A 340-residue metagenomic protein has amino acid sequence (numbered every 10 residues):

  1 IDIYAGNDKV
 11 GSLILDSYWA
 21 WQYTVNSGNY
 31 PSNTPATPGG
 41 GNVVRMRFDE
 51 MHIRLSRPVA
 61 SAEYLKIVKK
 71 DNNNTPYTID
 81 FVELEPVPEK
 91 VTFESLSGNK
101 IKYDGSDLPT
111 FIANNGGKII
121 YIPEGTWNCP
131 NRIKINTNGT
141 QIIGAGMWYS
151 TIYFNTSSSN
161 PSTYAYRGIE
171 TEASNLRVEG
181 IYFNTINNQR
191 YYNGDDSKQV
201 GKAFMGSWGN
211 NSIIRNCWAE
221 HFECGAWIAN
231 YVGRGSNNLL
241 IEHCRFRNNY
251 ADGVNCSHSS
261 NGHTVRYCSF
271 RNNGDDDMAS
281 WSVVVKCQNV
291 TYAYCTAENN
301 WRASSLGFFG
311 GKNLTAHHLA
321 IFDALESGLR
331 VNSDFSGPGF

Functional and structural regions predicted by a protein language model:
I1-F93: Extracytoplasmic
W19-G28, N160-A165, I228-Y231: Short, surface-exposed linear segments at secondary-structure transitions and domain or protein termini
A60-A62, E124-G125, N138-G139: Tight coil/turn sites that cap or link beta-strands
K90-N128, R132-K134: Acidic Gly/Asp/Thr-rich repetitive segments characteristic of extracellular carbohydrate-active and adhesion proteins
P109, A113-G116, W127-I143, T151-G180 (+2 more regions): Extracellular beta-strand-rich solenoid/capping regions of secreted or surface-exposed proteins that bind or remodel
A145-Y149, S174-N187, N210-E223, G235-A251 (+6 more regions): Right-handed parallel beta-helix
Y166-G168, Q189-R190, G194, G201-F204 (+5 more regions): Structural detector of coil-to-beta-strand junctions
V254, V283, L306-F308: Core domains of intracellular innate-immunity/apoptotic signalosomes
